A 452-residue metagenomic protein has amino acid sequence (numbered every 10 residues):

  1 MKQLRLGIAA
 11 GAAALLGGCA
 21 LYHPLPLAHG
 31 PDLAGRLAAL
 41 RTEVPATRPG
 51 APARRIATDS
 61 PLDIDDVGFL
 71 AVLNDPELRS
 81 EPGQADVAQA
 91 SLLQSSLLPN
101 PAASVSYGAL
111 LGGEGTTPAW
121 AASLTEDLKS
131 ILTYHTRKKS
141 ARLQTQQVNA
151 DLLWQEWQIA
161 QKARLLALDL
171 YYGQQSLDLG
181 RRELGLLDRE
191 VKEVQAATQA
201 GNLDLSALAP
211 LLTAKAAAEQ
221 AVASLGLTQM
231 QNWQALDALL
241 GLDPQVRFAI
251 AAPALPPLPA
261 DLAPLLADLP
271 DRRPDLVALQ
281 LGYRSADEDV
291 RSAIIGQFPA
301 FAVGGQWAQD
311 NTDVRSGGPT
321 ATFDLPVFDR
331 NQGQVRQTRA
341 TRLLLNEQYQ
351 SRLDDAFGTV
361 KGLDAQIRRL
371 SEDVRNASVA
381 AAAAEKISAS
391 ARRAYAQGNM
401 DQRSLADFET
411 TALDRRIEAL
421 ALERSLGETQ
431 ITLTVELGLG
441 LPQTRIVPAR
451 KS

Functional and structural regions predicted by a protein language model:
K2-L70, G226-D268, T432-S452: Terminal intrinsically disordered/low-complexity segments used for targeting and assembly
Q3, Y134, L143, A150-D268 (+5 more regions): Periplasmic alpha-helical coiled-coil/stalk elements that build and connect Gram-negative outer-membrane
G50-S60, P101-T133, R137, R247-D261 (+3 more regions): Small/polar, glycine/serine/threonine/aspartate-rich low-complexity segments that form flexible
D66, A119, L165, P210 (+3 more regions): Transmembrane beta-barrel architecture of outer-membrane proteins
F69, L73-S80, D86-P101, E114 (+9 more regions): A glycine-/polar-enriched beta->alpha junction
T198-N202, Y395-N399, E436: A short glycine-centered flexible hinge/capping loop motif at secondary-structure junctions
L370-N399: C-terminal hydrophobic structural anchor segments that stabilize assembly/packing rather than catalytic chemistry
